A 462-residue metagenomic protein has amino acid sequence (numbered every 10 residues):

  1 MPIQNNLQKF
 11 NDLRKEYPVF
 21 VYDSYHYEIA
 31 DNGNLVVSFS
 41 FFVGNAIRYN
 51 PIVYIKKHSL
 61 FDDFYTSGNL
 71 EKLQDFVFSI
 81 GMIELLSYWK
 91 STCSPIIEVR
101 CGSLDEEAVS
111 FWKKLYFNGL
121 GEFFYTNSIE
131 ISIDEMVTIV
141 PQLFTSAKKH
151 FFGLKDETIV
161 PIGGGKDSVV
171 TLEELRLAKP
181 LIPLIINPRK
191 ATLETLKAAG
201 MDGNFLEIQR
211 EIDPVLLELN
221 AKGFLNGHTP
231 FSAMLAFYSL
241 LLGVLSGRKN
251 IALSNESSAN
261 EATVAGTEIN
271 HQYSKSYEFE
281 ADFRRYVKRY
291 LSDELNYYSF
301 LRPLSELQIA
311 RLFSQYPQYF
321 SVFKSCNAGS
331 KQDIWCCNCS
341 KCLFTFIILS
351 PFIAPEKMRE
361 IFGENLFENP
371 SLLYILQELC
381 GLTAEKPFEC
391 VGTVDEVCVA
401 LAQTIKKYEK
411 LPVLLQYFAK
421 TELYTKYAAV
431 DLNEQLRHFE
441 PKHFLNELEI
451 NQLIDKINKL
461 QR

Functional and structural regions predicted by a protein language model:
M1-E157, E174-V215, F224, G247: RNA-binding accessory domains that recognize and position tRNA/RNA substrates
P2-F39, A46, R289, D293 (+2 more regions): ATP/NTP-dependent adenylation/nucleotidyl-transfer catalytic domains that generate, transfer, or process NMP-activated
F61, N187-S321, K331: ATP-dependent adenylate-handling ligase core
S87-V99, G243-I251, S350-E360, I405-L411: Short helix-capping/linker segments at secondary-structure and domain boundaries
E157-I162, V170-L172: Core alpha-helical transmembrane segments of integral membrane proteins
D167: Hydrophobic/small residue at the entry helix of a nucleotide-binding pocket
V170, M234, Y238, S340-I347: Short amphipathic alpha-helical face segments that pack within enzyme cores and frequently flank/anchor catalytic
